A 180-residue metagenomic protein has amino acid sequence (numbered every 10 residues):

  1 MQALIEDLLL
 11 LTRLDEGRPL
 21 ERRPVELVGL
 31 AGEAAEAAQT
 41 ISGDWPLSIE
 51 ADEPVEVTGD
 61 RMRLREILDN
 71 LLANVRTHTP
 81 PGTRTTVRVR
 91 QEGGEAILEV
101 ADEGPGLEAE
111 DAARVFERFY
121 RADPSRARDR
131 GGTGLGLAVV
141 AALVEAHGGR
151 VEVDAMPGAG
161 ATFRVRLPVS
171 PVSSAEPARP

Functional and structural regions predicted by a protein language model:
E16-E21, E56-G59: Conserved micro-motifs of the catalytic ATP-binding
E21-E36: A conserved beta-strand-to-alpha-helix junction within the catalytic ATP-binding
R23, D44-E56: Conserved catalytic submotifs in the C-terminal HATPase_c
G82-G94: Short beta-strand/loop element within the Bergerat-fold HATPase_c
D102: Acidic ATP/Mg2+-coordinating residue in the GHKL
L107-R121: Short conserved segment of the HATPase_c
G148-G149: Conserved glycine-rich
